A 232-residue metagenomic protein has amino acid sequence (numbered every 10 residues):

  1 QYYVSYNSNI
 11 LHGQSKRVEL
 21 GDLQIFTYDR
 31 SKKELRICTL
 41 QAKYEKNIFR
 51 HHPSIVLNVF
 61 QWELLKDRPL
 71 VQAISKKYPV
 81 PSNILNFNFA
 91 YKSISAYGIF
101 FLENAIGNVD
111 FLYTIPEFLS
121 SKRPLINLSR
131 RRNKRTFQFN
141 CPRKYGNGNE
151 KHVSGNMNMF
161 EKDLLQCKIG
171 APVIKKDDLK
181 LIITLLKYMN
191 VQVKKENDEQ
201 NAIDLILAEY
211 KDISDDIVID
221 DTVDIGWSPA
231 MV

Functional and structural regions predicted by a protein language model:
Q1-L35: Short N-terminal edge-element motif at the start of the domain
L23, C38-Y44: Conserved catalytic cores of phosphodiester-cleaving nucleases, focusing on short active-site segments
D29, K43-K46: Short, flexible active-site-adjacent loop segments at beta-strand->alpha-helix junctions, enriched in small/polar
E34, E45-V232: Acidic, metal/cofactor-coordinating or nucleic-acid-engaging core segments within structured domains
